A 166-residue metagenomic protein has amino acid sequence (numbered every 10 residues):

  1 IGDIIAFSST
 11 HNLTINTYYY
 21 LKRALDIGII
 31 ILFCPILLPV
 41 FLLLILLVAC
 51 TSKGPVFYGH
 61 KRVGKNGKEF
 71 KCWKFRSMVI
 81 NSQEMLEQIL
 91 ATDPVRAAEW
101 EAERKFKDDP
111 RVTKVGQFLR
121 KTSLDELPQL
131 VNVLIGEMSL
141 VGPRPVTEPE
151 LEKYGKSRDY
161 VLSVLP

Functional and structural regions predicted by a protein language model:
I1-I4, K121, L127-P166: Hydrophobic structural segments characteristic of membrane proteins
I1-K22: Flexible, Lys/Arg-rich cytosolic regulatory linkers and terminal tails that connect or flank
T17-M85, R158: A hydrophobic, helix-centered structural microdomain
P35, L119-T122: Glycosyltransferase donor-binding loop in the core domain
N81-L90, V141-P143, T147-P149: Cytochrome P450 core scaffold surrounding the K-helix E-X-X-R motif and the conserved "meander" helix-loop region
M85-F106: Short, solvent-exposed cationic patches
R111-V112: Conserved HAMP-HisKA connector
